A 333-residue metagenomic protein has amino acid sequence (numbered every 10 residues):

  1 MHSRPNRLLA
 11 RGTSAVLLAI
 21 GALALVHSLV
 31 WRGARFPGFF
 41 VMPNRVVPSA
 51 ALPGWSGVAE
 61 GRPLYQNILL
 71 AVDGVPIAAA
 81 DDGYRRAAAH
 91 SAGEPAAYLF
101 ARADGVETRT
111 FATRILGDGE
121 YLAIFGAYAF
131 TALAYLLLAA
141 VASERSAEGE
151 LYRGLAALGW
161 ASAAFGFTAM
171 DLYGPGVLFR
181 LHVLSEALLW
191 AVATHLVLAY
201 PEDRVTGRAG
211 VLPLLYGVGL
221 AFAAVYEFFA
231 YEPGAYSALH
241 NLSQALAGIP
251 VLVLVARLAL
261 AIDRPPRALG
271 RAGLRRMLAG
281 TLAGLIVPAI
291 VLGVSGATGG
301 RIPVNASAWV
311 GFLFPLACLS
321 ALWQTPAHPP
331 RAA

Functional and structural regions predicted by a protein language model:
H2-N44, V75-A333: Alpha-helical transmembrane segments of multi-pass integral membrane proteins
G38-L64: Short extracytoplasmic/periplasmic juxtamembrane "stem" segments immediately C-terminal to an N-terminal membrane anchor
A50-A51, R62-Q66, F100-D104, A333: Solvent-exposed, well-ordered amphipathic alpha-helical segments that flank/support binding or catalytic loops
W55-D81: Conserved PDZ fold ligand-binding element
